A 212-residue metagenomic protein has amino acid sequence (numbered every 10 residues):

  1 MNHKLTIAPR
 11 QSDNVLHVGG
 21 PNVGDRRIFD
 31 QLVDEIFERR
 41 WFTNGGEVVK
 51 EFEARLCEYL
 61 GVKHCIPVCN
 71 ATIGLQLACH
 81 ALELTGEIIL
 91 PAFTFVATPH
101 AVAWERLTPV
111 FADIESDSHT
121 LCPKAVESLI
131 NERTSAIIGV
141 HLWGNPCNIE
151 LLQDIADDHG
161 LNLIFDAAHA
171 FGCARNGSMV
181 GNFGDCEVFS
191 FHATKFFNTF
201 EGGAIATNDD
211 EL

Functional and structural regions predicted by a protein language model:
M1-F42: N-terminal "arm"/small-domain region of PLP-dependent enzymes with the aminotransferase-like
K4, A193-L212: Conserved core segment of the aminotransferase class I/II
K4-T6, H80-A167, A174: PLP-dependent aminotransferase-like
V15, E47-R55, Y59-I66, K124 (+6 more regions): PLP-dependent aminotransferase class I/II
W41-E87, F93, A101-W104, F111-D113 (+1 more regions): Phosphate-binding glycine-rich loop
F165-T199: Conserved active-site segment immediately N-terminal to the catalytic lysine that forms the internal aldimine
